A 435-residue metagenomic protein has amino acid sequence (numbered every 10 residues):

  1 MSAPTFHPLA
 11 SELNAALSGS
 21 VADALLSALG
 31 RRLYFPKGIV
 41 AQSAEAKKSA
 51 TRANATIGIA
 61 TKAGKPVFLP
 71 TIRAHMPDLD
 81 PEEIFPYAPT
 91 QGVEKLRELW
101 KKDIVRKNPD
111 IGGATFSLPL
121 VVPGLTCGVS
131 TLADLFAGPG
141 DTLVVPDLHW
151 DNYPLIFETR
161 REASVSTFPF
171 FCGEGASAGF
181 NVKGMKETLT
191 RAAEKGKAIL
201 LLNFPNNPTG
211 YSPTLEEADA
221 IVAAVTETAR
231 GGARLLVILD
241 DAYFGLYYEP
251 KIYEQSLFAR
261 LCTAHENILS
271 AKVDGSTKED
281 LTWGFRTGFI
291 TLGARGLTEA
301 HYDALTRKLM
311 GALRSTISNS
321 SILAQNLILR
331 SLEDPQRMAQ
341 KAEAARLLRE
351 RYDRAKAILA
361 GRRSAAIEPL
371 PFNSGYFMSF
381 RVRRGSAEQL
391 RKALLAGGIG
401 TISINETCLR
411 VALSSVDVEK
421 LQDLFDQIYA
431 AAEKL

Functional and structural regions predicted by a protein language model:
S2-A3, K102, R106, D110 (+4 more regions): PLP-dependent enzyme catalytic core of the Aspartate aminotransferase-like
A3-E12, G19, D23, S27-P123 (+1 more regions): N-terminal small-domain helix-loop-helix segment of the aminotransferase-like
F6-L17, D103, C262-R346: Conserved core segment of the aminotransferase class I/II
R52, I199, R234-L236, A271 (+2 more regions): Structural preference for beta-strand elements that scaffold enzyme active sites
G58-K62, T126, W150-D151, P205-P208 (+8 more regions): Short, solvent-exposed loop/turn segments at secondary-structure junctions
E83-V237, F244-H265: Conserved core of the PLP fold type I
L329, A342-K356, A366-R381, T407-C408: Conserved glycine-rich beta-strand-loop-beta hairpin in the small C-terminal domain of fold type I
